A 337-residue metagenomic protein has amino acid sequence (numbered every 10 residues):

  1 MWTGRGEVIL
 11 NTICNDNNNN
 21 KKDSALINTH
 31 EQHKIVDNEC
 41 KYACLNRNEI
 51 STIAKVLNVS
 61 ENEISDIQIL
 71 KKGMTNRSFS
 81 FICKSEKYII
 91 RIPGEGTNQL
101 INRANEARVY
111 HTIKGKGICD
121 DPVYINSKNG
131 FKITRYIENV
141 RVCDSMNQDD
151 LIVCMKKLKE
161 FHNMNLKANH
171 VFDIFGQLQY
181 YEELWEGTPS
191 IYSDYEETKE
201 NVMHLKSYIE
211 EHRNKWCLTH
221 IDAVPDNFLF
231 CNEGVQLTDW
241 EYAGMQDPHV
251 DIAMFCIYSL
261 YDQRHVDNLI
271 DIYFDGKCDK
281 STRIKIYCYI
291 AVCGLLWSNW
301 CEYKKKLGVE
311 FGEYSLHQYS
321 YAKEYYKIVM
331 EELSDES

Functional and structural regions predicted by a protein language model:
T3-I9, I13-C14, N299-S337: ATP/Mg2+ or Mg2+-diphosphate-binding catalytic cores that bind nucleotide phosphates or diphosphates via glycine-rich
D16-N20: Intrinsically disordered, low-complexity regions enriched in glycine and serine
C44-E61, L166-I221, D226, C231 (+2 more regions): An alpha-helical support segment within catalytic cores of ATP-dependent transferases
E63-Q68: Conserved N-terminal boundary motif of the eukaryotic protein kinase catalytic domain
I69-D173: ATP-binding pocket architecture of kinase catalytic cores
K71-S85, I89-I90, H204-I252, R264: Active-site acidic catalytic loop and adjacent metal/ATP-binding pocket of ATP-dependent phosphoryl transfer enzymes
G94-E95, F131-D144, N163, Y181-S190 (+2 more regions): A glycine-centered beta->alpha junction motif in the catalytic cores of kinase/phosphotransferase enzymes
H249-C278, A291-V309, Y321: Active-site activation/catalytic loop segments of kinase-like enzymes and analogous catalytic loops in related
